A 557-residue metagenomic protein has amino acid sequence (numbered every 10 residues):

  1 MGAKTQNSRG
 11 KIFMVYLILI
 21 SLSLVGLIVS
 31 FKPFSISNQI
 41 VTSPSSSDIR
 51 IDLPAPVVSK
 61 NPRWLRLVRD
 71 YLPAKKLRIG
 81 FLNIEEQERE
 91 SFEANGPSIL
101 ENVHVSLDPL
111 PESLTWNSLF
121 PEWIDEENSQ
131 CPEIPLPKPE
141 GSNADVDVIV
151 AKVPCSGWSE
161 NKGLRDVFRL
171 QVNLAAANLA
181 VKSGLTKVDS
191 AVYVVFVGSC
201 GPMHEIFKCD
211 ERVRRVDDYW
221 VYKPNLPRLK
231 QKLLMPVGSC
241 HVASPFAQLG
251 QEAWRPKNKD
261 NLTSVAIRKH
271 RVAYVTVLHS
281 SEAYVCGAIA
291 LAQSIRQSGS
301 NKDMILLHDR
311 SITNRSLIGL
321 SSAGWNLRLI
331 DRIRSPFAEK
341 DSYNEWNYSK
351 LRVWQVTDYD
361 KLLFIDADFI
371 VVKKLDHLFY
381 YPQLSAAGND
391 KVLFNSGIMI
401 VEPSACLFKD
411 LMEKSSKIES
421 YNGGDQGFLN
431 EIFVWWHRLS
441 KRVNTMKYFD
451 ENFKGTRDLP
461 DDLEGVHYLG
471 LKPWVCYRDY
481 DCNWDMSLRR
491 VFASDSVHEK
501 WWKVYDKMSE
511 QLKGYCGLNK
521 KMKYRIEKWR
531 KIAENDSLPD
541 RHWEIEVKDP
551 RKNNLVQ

Functional and structural regions predicted by a protein language model:
G2-Y284, A290, L407, K414-Q557: A glycosyltransferase accessory/donor-loop signature
N38-V41, H308-L317: Glycosyltransferase specificity loop/lid
V194, M304-I305: Hydrophobic/aromatic residues located in beta-strands of well-ordered beta-sheets within soluble catalytic
V197, L307-D309, R328-R332, G388 (+1 more regions): Conserved beta-strand termini and adjacent loop/short-helix elements that scaffold enzyme active sites in alpha/beta
S294-N301: Short, acidic, metal-binding catalytic loop of nucleotide-sugar glycosyltransferases
K302-M304, D360-K361: Short active-site oxyanion
N314, A323-A338, S342-A405: GT-A fold catalytic core of metal-dependent nucleotide-sugar glycosyltransferases, centered on the diacidic
